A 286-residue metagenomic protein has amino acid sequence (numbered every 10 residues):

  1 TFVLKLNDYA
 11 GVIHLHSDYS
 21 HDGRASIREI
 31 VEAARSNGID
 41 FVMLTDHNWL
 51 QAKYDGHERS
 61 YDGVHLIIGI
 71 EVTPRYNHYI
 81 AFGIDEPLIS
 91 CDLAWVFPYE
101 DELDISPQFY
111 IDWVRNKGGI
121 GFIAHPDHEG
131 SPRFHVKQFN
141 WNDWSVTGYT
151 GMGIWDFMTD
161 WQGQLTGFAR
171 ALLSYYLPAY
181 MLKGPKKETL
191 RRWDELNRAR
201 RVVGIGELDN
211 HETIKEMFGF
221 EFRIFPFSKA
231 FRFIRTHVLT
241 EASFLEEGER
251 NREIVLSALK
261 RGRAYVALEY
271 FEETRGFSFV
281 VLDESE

Functional and structural regions predicted by a protein language model:
T1-D8, A199-G204, L208-E286: C-terminal functional module detector
F2-T147, G153-Q162, K183-R191, A199 (+1 more regions): A metal-dependent hydrolase metal-coordination microenvironment
D22-A25, H78, R133-K137, Q162-R170 (+1 more regions): Histidine/acidic-residue-rich catalytic or RNA/ligand-binding cores of hydrolases and nuclease-related proteins
G38-D40, I70-V72, L93-F97, G151 (+5 more regions): Short, surface-exposed, polar/charged, turn-prone segments marking secondary-structure boundaries
Y79-E86, G167-A169, E253-S257: Short, surface-exposed amphipathic charged segments that create phosphate/polyanion-binding patches used for binding
F139-W161, R223-T240, F244: Structural recognition of alpha->loop->beta junctions
L165-M181: A solvent-exposed, charged loop/short amphipathic helix patch at secondary-structure junctions
